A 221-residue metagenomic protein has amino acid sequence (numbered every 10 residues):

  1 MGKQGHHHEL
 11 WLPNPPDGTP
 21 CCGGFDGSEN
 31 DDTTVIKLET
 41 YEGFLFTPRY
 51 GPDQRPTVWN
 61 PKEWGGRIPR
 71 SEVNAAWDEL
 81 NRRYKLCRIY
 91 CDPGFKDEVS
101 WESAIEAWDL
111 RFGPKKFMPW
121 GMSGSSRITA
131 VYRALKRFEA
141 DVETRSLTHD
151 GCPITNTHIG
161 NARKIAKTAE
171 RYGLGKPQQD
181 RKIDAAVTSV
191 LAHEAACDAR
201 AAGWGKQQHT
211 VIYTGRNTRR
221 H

Functional and structural regions predicted by a protein language model:
M1-S123, Y132, K136, S146-H221: RNase H-like, metal-dependent nuclease domains and their acidic two-metal-ion catalytic environment used
S126: Polybasic (Lys/Arg-rich)
E139: Ligand-binding grooves and catalytic loops that recognize ribose/phosphate and carbohydrate rings, and esterified lipid
